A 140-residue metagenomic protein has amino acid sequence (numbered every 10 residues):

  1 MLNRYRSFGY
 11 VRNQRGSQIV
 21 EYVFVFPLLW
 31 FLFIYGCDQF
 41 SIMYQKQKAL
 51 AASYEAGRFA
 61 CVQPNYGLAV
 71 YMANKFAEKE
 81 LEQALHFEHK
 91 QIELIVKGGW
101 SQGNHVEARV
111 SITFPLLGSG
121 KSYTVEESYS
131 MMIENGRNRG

Functional and structural regions predicted by a protein language model:
L2-N3, R109-G140: Low-complexity, S/T/G/P-rich flexible repeat/linker segments used as non-globular hinges and stalks within
L2-N74: Alpha-helical assembly-interface signal, strongest on the long, hydrophobic N-terminal helix that forms
R6, N13, I95-V96, P115 (+1 more regions): Generic detector of intrinsically disordered, low-complexity, polar/charged segments
N13, Q102, G120-S122: Extreme N-terminus of proteins, especially the signal/transit-peptide cleavage junction and the first residues
G36, F76, Y123-V125: General N-terminal targeting signals
D38, K97-G99, G118: Residues embedded in well-ordered secondary-structure elements
E55-S111, R139-G140: Short amphipathic secondary-structure patches
